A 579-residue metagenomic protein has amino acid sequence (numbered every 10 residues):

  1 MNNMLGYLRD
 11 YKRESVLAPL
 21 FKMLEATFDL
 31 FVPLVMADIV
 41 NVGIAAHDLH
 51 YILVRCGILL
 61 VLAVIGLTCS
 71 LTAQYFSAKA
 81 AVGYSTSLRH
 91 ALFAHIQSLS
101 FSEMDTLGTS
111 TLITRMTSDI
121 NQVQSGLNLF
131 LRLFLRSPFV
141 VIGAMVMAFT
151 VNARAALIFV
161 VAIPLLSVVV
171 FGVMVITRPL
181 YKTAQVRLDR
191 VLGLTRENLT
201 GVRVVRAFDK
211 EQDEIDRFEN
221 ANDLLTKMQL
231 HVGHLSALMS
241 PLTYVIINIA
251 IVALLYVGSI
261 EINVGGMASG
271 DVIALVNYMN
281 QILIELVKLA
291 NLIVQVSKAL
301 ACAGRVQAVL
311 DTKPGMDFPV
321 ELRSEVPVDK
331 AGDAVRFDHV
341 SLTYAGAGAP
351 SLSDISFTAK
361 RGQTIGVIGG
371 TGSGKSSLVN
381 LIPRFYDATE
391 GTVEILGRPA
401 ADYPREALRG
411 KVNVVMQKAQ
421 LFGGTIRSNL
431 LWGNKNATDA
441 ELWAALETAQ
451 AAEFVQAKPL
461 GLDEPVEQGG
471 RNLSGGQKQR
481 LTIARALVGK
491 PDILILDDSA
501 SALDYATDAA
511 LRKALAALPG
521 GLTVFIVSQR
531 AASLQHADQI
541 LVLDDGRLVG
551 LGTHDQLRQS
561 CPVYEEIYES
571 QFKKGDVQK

Functional and structural regions predicted by a protein language model:
M1-F31, M36, I44-L60, I65 (+16 more regions): Membrane-integrated ABC transporters
D10, E14-T27, D38, L59-L62 (+4 more regions): Transmembrane helices of ABC transporter permease
D10-R13, S98-S102, S118-L131, L135 (+7 more regions): An intracellular "coupling" helix at the cytosolic face of ABC transporter transmembrane type-1 domains
V32, M36, A73, S77 (+7 more regions): Hydrophobic/aromatic residues in alpha-helical transmembrane segments
A46-H47, V82, H90-T114, S118-I120 (+5 more regions): Short intracellular "coupling" helices and adjacent cytoplasmic loop segments at the cytosolic face of multi-pass
D48-Y51, M147-V161, H231-R305, V309-L310: Helix-loop-helix
V326-K579: ABC-type nucleotide-binding domain
